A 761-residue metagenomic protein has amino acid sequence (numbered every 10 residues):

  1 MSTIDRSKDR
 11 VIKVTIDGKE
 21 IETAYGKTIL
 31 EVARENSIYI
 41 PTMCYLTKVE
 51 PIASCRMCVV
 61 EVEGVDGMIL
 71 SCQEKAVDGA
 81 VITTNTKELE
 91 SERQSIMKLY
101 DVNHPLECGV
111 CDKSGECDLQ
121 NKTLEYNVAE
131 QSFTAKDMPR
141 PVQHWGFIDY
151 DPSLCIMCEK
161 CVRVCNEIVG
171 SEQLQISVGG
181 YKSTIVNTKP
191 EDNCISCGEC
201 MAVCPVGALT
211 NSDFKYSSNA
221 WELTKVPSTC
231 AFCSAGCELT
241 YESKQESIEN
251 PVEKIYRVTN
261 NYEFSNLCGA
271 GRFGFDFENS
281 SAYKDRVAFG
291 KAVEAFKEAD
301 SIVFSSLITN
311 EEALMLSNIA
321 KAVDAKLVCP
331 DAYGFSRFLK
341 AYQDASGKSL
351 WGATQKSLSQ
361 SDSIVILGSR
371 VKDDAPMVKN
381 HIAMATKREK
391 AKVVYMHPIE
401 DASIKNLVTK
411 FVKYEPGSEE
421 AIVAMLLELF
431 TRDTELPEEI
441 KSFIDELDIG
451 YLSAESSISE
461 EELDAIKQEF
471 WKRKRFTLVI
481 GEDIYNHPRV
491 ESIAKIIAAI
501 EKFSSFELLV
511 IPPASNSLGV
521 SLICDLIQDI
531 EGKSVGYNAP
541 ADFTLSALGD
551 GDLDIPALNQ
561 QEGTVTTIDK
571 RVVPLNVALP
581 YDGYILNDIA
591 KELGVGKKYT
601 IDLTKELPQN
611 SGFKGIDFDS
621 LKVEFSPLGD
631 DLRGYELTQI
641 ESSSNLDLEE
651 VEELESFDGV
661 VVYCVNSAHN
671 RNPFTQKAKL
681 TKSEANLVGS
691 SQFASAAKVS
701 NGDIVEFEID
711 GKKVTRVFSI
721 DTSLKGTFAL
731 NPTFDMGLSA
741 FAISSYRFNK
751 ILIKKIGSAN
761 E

Functional and structural regions predicted by a protein language model:
M1-S2, I40, Y45-T47, S317 (+5 more regions): A cross-kingdom feature strongest in bacterial/archaeal respiratory oxidoreductases
S2-R34, T42, L46, E61-V65 (+5 more regions): N-terminal export/assembly segments and adjacent metallocofactor-ligating motifs of anaerobic energy-metabolism
I16, D300-S306, I364-I366, F476-E482 (+2 more regions): Short hydrophobic beta-strand segments
V60-E63, L478, F707: A generic structural signal for residues embedded in beta-strands
L209-K215, E249-Y256, I302, E435-I440 (+4 more regions): Acidic/polar loop patches that form or flank catalytic/metal-binding clefts of enzymes that bind anionic ligands
E242-A288, L426-E428, E435, T477-V479 (+6 more regions): Flexible, low-complexity linker and terminal segments
I308-N310, R370-D374, D483-R489, D582 (+1 more regions): Short acidic, S/G/P-rich loop/turn micro-motifs used as interaction or catalytic elements
V408-K533, N610-E636: Active-site phosphate/pyrophosphate-binding segments
